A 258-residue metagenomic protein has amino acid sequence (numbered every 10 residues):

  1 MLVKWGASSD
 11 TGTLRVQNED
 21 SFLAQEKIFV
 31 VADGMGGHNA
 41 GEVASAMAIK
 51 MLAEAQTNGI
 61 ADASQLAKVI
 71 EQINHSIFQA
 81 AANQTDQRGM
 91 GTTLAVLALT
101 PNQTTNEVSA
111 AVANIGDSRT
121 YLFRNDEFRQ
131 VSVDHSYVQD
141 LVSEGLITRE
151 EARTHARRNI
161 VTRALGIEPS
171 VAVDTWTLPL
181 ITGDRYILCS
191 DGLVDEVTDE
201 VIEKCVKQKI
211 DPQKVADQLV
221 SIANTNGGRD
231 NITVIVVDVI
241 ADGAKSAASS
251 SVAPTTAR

Functional and structural regions predicted by a protein language model:
M1-R258: PP2C/PPM-type serine/threonine phosphatase catalytic domain
